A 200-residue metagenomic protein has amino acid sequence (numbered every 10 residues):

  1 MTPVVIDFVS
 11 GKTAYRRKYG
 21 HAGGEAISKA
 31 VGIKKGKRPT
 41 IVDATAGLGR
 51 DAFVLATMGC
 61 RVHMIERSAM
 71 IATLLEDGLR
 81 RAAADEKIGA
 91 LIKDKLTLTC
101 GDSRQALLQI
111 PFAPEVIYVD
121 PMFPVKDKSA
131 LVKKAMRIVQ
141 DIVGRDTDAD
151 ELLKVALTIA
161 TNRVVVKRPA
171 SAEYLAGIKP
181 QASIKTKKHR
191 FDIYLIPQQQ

Functional and structural regions predicted by a protein language model:
M1-I41, T57, Q200: S-adenosyl-L-methionine
T40, R61, K95, N162-R163: Residues at the starts of beta-strands that form the adenosine-phosphate
T40-L75: Basic (Lys/Arg-enriched) interaction patch that binds polyanionic ligands
I41-V54, P114-A130: Conserved proline-anchored active-site loop of SAM-dependent methyltransferases that bridges a beta-strand
I65-V116: S-adenosyl-L-methionine
D102, A106, G144-L157: A short, acidic, amphipathic alpha-helical segment used as a generic capping/interface helix at domain edges
P121-L152: Mobile active-site "lid"/loop adjacent to the S-adenosyl-L-methionine
A149-L195: Conserved Class I SAM-dependent methyltransferase catalytic core
